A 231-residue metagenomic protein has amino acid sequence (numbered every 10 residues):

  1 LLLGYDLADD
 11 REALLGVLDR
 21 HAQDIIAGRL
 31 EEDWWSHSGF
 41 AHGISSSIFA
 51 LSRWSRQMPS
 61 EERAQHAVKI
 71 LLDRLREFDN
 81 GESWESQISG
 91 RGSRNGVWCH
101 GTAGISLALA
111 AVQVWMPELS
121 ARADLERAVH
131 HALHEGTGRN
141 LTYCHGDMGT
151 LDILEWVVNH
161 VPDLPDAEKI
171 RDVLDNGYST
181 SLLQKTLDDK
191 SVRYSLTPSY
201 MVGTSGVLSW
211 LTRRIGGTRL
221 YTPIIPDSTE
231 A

Functional and structural regions predicted by a protein language model:
L1-D10, S46-P59, G104-E118, G149-P165 (+1 more regions): Well-ordered alpha-helical scaffold segments within catalytic/enzyme domains
L1-V68: Solenoidal tandem-repeat scaffolds enriched in leucines and small polar residues
D10-L14, S36, S60-A64, R94 (+3 more regions): Residue-level preference for long, well-ordered alpha-helices that form the structural scaffold of enzyme catalytic
L15-W34, A64-E85, M116-R139, E168-D188 (+1 more regions): Long, well-ordered core segments of solenoidal/helical folds
R29-S45, S83-T102, A132-D147, D189-V202: Solvent-exposed loop and edge beta-strand segments that line ligand/cofactor-binding and catalytic clefts
I44-A108: Acidic, glycine-rich loop-and-beta core segments that form the ion-binding/anion-interacting portion of active sites
A111, L119, R127, H131 (+3 more regions): Terminal, non-catalytic domain-edge segments
E135-V173: Ampipathic, surface-exposed secondary-structure segments
